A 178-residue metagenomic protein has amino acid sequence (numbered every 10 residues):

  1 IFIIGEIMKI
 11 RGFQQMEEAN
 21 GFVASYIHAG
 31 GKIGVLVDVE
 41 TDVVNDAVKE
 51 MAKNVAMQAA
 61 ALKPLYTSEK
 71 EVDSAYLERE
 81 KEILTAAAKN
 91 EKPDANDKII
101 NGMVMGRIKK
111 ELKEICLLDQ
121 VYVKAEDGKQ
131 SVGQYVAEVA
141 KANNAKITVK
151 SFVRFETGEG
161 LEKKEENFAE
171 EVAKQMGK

Functional and structural regions predicted by a protein language model:
I1-K178: N-terminal assembly/interaction segments in proteins that build large macromolecular machines
